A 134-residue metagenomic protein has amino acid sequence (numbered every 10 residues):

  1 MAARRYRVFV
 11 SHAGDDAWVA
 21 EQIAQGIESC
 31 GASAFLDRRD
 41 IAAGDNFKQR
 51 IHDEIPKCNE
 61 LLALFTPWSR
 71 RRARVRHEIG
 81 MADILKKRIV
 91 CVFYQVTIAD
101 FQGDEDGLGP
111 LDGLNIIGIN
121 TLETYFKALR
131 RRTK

Functional and structural regions predicted by a protein language model:
M1-L64, D83-K87, F93-I98, Y125-K134: Conserved N-terminal substructure of TIR/SEFIR domains
R5, L111-L114: Sequence-level motif detector for i,i+2 pairs with an aromatic at +2
A42, K48, R76, G109-D112: Generic, ordered loop/turn and secondary-structure boundary motif
N46-I51, V75-E78, G103-D104: A generic local structural motif
P67-K87, A99-F101: Conserved TIR/SEFIR loop-to-helix hotspot centered on a Trp-containing motif with a nearby acidic residue
T97-D112: Glycine-rich, charge-decorated loop segments at or immediately adjacent to ligand/cofactor-binding or catalytic sites
N115-T121: Short acidic-hydrophobic, aromatic-tinged amphipathic segments that line or gate anion-handling sites
